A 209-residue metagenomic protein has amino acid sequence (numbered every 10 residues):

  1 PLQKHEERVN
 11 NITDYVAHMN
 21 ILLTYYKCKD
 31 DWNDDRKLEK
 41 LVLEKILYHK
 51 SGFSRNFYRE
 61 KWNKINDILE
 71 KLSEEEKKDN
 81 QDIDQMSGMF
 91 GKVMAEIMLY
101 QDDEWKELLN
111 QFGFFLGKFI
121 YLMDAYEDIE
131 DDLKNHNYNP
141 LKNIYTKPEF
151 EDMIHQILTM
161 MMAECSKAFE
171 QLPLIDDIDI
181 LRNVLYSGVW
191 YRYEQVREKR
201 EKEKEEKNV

Functional and structural regions predicted by a protein language model:
P1-Q111, K118, L122-T159, K167-I180 (+3 more regions): Acidic catalytic motifs of isoprenoid enzymes
